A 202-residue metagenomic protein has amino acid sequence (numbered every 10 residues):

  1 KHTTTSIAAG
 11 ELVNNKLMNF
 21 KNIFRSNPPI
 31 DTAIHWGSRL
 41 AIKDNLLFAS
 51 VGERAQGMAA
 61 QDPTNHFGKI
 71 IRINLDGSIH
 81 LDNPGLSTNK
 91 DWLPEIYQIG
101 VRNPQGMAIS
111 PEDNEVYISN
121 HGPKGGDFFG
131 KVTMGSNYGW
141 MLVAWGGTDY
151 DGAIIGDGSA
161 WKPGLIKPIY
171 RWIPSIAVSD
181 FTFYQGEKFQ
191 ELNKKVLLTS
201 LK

Functional and structural regions predicted by a protein language model:
K1-A9, N114, Y184: Short intrinsically disordered, low-complexity coil segments enriched in acidic
T3-I42: Asp-box/WD-like beta-propeller blade repeats and closely related beta-sheet repeat scaffolds
L17-M18, N45-L47, E112-N114: Loop/turn elements at helix/coil->beta-strand transitions in domains of secreted/extracellular proteins
N19-K21, L47, P94, N137: Predominantly a core beta-strand signature of beta-propeller blades across repeat-based propeller domains
R25-P28, G52-Q56: A broad detector of the eukaryotic-type serine/threonine protein kinase catalytic domain
G37-G52, P63, G68-K69: Aromatic- and glycine-enriched pocket-lining scaffold segments that form the walls of small-molecule binding clefts
E53-K202: Beta-propeller domain segments
